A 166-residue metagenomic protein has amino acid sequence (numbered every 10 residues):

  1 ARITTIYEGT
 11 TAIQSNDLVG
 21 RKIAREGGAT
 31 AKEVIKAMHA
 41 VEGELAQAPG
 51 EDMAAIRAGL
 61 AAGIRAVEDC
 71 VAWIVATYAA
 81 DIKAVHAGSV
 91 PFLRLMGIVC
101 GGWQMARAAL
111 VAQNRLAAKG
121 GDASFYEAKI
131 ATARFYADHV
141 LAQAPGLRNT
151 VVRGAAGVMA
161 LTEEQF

Functional and structural regions predicted by a protein language model:
A1-S15, V19-E33: Catalytic phosphate/nucleotide-handling subdomain of diverse soluble enzymes
V19-R25, V41-F166: C-terminal amphipathic alpha-helical interaction region
E33-A37, V41: A hydrophobic, small-residue-rich beta->alpha segment in the mid-to-C-terminal subdomain of diverse proteins
